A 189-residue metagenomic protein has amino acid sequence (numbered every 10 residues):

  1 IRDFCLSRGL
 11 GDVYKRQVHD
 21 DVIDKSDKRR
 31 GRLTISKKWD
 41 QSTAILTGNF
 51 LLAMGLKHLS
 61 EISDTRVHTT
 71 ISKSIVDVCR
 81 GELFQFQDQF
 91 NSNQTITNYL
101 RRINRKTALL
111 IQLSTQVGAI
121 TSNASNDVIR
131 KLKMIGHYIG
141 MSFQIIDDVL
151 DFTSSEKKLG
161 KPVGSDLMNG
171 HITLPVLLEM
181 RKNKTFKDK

Functional and structural regions predicted by a protein language model:
I1-L10, Y14: Single conserved hydrophobic/aromatic residue that forms the stacking wall/gate of nucleotide- or nucleobase-binding
G11-G48, Q87-N91, T153-P162: Aspartate-rich (DDxxD/NDxxD/DxxxD) Mg2+/diphosphate-binding motifs and their adjoining helix-loop segments
I23, I75, C79-L83, K182-D188: Proline-centered turn/helix-capping motifs that create local helix->coil transitions or kinks
I45-L46, I62-T153: All-alpha helical catalytic cores of prenyl diphosphate-utilizing isoprenoid enzymes
K57: Glycine-rich phosphate-binding loops that contact phosphosugars or nucleotide phosphates
S60-S63, E179-K189: Helix-loop-helix
L150-G170, T185-K189: A beta-strand-loop signature enriched in Asp, Gly, Thr, and Trp that corresponds to the sialidase/neuraminidase Asp-box
